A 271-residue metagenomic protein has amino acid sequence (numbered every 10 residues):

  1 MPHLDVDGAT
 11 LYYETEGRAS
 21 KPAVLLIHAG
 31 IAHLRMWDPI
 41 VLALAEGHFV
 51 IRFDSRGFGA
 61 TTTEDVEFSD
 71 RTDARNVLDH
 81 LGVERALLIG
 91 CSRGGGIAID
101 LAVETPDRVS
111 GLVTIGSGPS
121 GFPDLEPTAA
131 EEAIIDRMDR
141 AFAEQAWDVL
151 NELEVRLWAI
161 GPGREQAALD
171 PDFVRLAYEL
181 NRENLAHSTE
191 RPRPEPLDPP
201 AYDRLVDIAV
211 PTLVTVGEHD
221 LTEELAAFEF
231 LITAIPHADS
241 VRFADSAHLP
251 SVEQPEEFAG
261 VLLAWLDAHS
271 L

Functional and structural regions predicted by a protein language model:
D7-T63, V77: Conserved HGGG/HGGXW glycine-rich cap/lid loop of the alpha/beta-hydrolase fold
R71-A86: Conserved acidic catalytic loop of the alpha/beta-hydrolase fold
L88-G90, I115: Short beta-strand immediately N-terminal to the catalytic nucleophile in serine-hydrolase-like folds
G90, G94, A98: Gly/Ala-rich beta-loop-alpha elbow adjacent to hydrolase catalytic centers
I99, V103-E104, S110-E144: Flexible "cap/lid" loop of the alpha/beta hydrolase fold
E144-P199, R204: Conserved alpha/beta-hydrolase catalytic His-Asp/Glu region
Y178-T233, R242: Conserved serine/cysteine hydrolase catalytic core
H237-L271: Catalytic active-site module of serine/aspartate enzymes centered on a nucleophile-bearing elbow/loop
